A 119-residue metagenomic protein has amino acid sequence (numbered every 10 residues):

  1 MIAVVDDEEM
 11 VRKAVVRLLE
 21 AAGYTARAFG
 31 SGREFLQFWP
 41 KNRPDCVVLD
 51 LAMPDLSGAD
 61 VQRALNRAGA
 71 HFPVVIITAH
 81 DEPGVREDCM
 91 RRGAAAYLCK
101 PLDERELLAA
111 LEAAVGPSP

Functional and structural regions predicted by a protein language model:
E9-R27, A114: Two-component/phosphorelay signaling modules centered on CheY-like receiver
G30-S31, S57-V61: Acidic catalytic/metal-coordinating carboxylates
Q37, A59-A70: Short amphipathic alpha-helix used as the core "switch/output" element in two-component signaling
N42-V48: Active-site beta3 strand of CheY-like receiver
M53: Receiver (REC) domain active-site loop signature in two-component systems and cognate sites in sensor histidine kinases
D60, D81-A96: Alpha4 helix (beta4-alpha4-beta5 surface) of REC/receiver domains from two-component response regulators
G84, L102-E112: C-terminal output helix
